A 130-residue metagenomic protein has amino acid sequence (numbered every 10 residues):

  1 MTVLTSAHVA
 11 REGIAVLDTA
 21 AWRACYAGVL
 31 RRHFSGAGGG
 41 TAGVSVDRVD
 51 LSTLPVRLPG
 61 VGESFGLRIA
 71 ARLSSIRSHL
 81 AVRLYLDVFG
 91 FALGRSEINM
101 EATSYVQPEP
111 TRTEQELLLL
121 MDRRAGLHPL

Functional and structural regions predicted by a protein language model:
M1-L80: A small/polar (G/S/T-enriched), proline-flanked helix-loop surface module common in exported/cell-envelope proteins
V9, D122-L130: Sec-exported extracytoplasmic/periplasmic mature domains
A24-A27, Y85, L93, H128: A ubiquitous, low-specificity "background" feature that marks scattered single residues across proteins without
D47-R124: A short, solvent-exposed beta-edge/loop patch
